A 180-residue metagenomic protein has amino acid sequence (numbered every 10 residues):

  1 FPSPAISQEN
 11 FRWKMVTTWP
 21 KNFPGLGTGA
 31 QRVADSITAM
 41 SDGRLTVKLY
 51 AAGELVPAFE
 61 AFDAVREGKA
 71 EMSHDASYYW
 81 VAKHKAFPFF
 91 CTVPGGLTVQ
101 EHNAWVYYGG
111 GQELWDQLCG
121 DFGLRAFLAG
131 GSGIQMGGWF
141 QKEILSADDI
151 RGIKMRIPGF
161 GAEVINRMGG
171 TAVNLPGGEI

Functional and structural regions predicted by a protein language model:
F1-R12: Short, low-complexity disordered leader/linker segments with a strong preference for bacterial N-terminal type II
R12-K14, T46: Mature N-terminal segment immediately following signal peptide/propeptide cleavage in secreted/periplasmic
K14-Q31, A52-V56: Extracytoplasmic "Venus flytrap"
T18, A52, F160, G177-G178: An acidic- and aromatic-residue-enriched active-site/binding cleft used to recognize and process polar
F23-K48, G110, E163: Short, polar/charged alpha-helical segment
Q31-D35, R66, E71, A76-G177: Contiguous mixed-secondary-structure segments that line small-molecule binding/active-site clefts of soluble domains
V47-A51, N174: A structural preference for short, hydrophobic beta-strand core positions in alpha/beta folds
A58-F62, I180: Short, hydrophobic alpha-helical packing/hinge segments within bilobed ligand-binding/sensory domains
